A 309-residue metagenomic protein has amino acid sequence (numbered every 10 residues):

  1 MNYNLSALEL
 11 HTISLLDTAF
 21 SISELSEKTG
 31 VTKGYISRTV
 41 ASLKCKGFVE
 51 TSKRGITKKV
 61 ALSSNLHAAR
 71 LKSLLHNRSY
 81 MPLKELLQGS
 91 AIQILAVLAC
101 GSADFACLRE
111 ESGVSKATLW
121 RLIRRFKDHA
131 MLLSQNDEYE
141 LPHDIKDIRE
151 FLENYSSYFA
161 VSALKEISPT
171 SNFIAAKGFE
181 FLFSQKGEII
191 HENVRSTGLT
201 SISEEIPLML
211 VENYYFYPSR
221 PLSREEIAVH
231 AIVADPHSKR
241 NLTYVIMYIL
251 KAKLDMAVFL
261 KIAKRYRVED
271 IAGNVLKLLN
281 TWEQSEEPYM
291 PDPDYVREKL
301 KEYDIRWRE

Functional and structural regions predicted by a protein language model:
L15-S21, A99-D104: Short capping segments at the starts of secondary-structure elements
E24-G30, D104-G113: A short acidic, leucine-rich amphipathic alpha-helix
G30-K44, G113-D128: Short amphipathic alpha-helical interaction segments
K44-R54, K127-D137: A short, conserved structural fragment
K53-N65, Q135-K146: Short, Lys/Arg-rich nucleic-acid/phosphate-binding segment
L66-A91, I145-G178: Short, amphipathic alpha-helical interaction segments positioned at domain boundaries
S157-E225, I232: Short gly/ser-rich loop at a beta-strand->alpha-helix junction or flexible surface loop bordering the NTP-binding
L210-E309: Hydrophobic alpha-helical interaction segments
